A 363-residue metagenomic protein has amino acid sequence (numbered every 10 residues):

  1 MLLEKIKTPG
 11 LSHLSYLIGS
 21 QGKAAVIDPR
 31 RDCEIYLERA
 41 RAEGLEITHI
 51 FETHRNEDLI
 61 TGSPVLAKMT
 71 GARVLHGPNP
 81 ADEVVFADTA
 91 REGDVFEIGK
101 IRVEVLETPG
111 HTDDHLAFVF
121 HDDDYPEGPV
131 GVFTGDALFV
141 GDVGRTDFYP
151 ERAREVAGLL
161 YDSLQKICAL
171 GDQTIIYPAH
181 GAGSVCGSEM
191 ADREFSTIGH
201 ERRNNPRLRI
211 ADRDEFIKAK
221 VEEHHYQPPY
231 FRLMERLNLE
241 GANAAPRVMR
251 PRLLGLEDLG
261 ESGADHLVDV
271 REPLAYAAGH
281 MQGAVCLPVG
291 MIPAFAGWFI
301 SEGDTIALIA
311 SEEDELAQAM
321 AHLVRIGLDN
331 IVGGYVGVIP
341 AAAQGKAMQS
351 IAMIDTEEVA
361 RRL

Functional and structural regions predicted by a protein language model:
M1-E46, F118-G135, G141: Conserved beta-strand hairpin/beta-sheet module of binuclear metal-dependent hydrolase folds, prominently
L2-I6, S15-G19, V95-E127, G131 (+3 more regions): Core dinuclear metal-dependent hydrolase active-site scaffold
I18, D28, H54, L66 (+8 more regions): Divalent metal-coordination and catalytic microenvironments
V26-I27, E46-H54, V74-P78, E107-G110 (+3 more regions): Active-site neighborhood of phospho(di)ester-bond hydrolases with catalytic His/Asp-centered motifs
P29-R30, R55, P80, T112 (+7 more regions): Active-site metal-binding loops of divalent metal-dependent hydrolases
C33-L75: Active-site metal-binding motif and surrounding structural segment of the metallo-beta-lactamase
Y125-E127, G131, V140-G141, A153-R247: Divalent-metal (often Zn2+) His-rich catalytic cores of metallo-beta-lactamase-fold enzymes
R145, H200-R236, A242-N243, R247-V248 (+2 more regions): Rhodanese-like catalytic fold shared by cysteine-dependent sulfurtransferases and DSP/PTP-type phosphatases
